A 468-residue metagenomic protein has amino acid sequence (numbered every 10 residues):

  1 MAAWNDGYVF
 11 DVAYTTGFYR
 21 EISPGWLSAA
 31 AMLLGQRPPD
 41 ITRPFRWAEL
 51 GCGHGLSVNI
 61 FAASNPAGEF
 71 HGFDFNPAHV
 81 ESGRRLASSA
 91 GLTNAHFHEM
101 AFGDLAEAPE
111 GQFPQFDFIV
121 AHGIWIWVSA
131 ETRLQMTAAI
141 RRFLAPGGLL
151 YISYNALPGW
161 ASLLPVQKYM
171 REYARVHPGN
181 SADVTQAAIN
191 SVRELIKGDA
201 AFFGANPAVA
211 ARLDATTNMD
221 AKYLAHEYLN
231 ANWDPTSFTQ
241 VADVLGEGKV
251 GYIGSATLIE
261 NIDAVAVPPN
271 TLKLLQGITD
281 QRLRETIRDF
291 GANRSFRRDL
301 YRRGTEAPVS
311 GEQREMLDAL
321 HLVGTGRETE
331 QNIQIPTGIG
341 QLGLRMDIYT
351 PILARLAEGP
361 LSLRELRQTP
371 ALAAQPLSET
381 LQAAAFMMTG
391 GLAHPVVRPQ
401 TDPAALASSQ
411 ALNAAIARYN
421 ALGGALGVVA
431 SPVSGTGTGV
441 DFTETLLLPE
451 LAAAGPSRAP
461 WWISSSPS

Functional and structural regions predicted by a protein language model:
M1-Q112, P158-V166: N-terminal charged/capping segments associated with class I S-adenosyl-L-methionine
V120: A conserved beta-strand element that flanks and buttresses the S-adenosyl-L-methionine
L134-P146: A short glycine-rich, Lys/Arg-flanked "PGG" loop and its adjoining helix->strand segment in the class I
G147-Y154: Conserved beta-strand signature within the Rossmann-like core of class I S-adenosyl-L-methionine
Y154-G179, K197-A201: Conserved class I S-adenosyl-L-methionine
L164-M170, V209-A231: Short, glycine-/aromatic-enriched active-site segment of Class I SAM-dependent methyltransferases
D220-E358, A373-A374: C-terminal lobe and adjacent flexible extensions of AdoMet/dcAdoMet transferase-like proteins
D263-G277, L283-R297, G338-S468: Long, charge-rich, low-complexity alpha-helical segments
